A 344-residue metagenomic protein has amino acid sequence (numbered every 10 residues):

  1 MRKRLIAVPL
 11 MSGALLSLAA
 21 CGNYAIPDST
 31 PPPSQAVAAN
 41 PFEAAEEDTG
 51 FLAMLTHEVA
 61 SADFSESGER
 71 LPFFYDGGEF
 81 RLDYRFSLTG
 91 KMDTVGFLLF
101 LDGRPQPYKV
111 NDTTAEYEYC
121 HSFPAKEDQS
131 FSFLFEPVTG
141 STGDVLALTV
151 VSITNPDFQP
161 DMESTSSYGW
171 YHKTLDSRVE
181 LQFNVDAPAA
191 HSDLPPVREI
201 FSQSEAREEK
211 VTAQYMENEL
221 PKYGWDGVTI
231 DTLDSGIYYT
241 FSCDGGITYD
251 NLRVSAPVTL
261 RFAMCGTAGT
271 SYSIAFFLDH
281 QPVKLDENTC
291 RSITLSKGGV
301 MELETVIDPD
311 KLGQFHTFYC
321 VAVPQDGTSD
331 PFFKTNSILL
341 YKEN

Functional and structural regions predicted by a protein language model:
S17-A20: C-terminal motif of bacterial Sec signal peptides marking the signal peptidase cleavage site
N23-V59, Q182-T229: A eukaryote-biased signal for short, well-structured alpha-helical docking elements
R81-T89, T259-C265: Short edge beta-strand/loop segments characteristic of extracellular beta-sandwich folds
G90-P107, C265-P282: Short acidic, flexible loop segments centered on an aromatic residue
L101-T113, D157-M162, D279-E287: Short aromatic-acidic-glycine turn motif
T113-S141, N288-T305: Intrinsically disordered, low-complexity Pro/Gly/Ser/Thr-rich segments with frequent PxxP/GP/PP motifs and embedded
T139-T149, F158-P160, D310-Y319: Short glycine/proline/serine/threonine-rich loop/turn segments at secondary-structure transition edges
Q159-A213, G327-N344: Short beta-strand elements
